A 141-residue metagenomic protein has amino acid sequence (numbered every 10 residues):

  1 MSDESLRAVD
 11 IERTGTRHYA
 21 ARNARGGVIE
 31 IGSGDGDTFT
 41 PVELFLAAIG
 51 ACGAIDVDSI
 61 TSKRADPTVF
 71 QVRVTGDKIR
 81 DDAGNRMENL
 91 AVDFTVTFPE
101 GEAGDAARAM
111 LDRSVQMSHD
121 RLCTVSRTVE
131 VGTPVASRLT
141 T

Functional and structural regions predicted by a protein language model:
M1-A47, V57-T141: Extended beta-strand/beta-hairpin segments
